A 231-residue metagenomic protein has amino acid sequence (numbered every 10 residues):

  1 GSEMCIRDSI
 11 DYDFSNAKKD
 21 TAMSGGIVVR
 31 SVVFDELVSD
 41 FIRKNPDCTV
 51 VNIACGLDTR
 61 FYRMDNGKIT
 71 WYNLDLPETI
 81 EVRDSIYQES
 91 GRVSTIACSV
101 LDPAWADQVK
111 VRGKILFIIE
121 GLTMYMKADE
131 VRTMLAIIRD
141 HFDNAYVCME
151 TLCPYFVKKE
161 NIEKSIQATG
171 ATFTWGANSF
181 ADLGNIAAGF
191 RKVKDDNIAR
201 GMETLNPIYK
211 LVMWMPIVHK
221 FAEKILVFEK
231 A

Functional and structural regions predicted by a protein language model:
G1-C5: Short, small-residue-biased leader/transition segments that mark boundaries at the very start of proteins
V29, F34-C98: SAM cofactor-binding core of SAM-dependent methyltransferases, primarily the Rossmann-like beta-alpha-beta module
P103-R112: Short amphipathic alpha-helix with an adjacent loop that forms part of the alpha/beta core around
Y125-I138: A short, conserved alpha-helix within the catalytic core of class I
H141-P154: Conserved beta-strand signature within the Rossmann-like core of class I S-adenosyl-L-methionine
P154-A171: Short, glycine-/aromatic-enriched active-site segment of Class I SAM-dependent methyltransferases
G170-R200: Short alpha-helix
G201, N206-A231: Core SAM-dependent methyltransferase catalytic element
